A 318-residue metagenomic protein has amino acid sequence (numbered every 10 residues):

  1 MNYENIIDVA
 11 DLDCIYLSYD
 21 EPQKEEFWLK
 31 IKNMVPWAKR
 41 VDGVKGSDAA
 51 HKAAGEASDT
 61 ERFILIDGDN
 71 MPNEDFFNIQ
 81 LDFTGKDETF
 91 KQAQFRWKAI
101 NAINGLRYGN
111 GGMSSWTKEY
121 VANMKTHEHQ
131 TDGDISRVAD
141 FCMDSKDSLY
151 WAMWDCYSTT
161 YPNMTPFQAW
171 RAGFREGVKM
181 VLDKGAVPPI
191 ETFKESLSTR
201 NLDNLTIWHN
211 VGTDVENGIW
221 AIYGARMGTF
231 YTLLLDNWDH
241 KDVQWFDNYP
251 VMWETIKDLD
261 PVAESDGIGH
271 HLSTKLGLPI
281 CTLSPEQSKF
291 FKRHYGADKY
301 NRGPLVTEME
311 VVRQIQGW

Functional and structural regions predicted by a protein language model:
M1-E56: N-terminal anchoring/stem segment of glycosyltransferases
L17, V41-K45, I66-D67, W97-I100 (+2 more regions): Short His-Asn-centered micro-motif
Y19-Q23, N70-N73, A102-N104, Y120-N123: Short acidic, S/G/P-rich loop/turn micro-motifs used as interaction or catalytic elements
F63: Short aromatic/hydrophobic "clamp" motif used to bind/position activated sugar donors
G68-D87: Acidic donor-binding/catalytic loop of UDP-sugar-dependent glycosyltransferases, especially processive GT2
L81-W318: Catalytic-site signature of metal-activated, phosphate-bearing donor transferases, centered on the GT-A/GT-A-like
